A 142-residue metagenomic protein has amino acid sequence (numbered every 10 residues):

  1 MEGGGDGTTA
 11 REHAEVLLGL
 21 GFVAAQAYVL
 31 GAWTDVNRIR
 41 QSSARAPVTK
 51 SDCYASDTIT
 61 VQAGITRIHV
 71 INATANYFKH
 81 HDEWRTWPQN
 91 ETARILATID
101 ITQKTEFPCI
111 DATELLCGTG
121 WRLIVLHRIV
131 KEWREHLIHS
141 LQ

Functional and structural regions predicted by a protein language model:
M1-G19, V48-Q142: Acidic, Ser/Thr/Gly/Pro-rich intrinsically disordered interaction regions
A10-R40: Short, well-structured hydrophobic secondary-structure segments
L30-R45, H80, W84-P88: Short, solvent-exposed secondary-structure capping/transition elements
